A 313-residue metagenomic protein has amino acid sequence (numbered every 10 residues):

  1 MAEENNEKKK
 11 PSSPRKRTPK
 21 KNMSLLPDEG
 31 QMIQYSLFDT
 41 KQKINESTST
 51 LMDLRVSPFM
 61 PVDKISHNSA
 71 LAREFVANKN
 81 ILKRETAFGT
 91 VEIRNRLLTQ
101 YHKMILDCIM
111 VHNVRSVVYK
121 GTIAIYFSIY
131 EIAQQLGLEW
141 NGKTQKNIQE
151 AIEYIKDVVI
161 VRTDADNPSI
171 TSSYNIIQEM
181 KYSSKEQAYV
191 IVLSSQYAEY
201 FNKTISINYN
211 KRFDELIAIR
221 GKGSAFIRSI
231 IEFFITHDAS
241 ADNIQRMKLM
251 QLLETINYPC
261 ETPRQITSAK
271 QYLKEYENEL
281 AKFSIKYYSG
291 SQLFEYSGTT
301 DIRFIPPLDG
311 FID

Functional and structural regions predicted by a protein language model:
A2-D313: Charged, alpha-helix-forming regions
